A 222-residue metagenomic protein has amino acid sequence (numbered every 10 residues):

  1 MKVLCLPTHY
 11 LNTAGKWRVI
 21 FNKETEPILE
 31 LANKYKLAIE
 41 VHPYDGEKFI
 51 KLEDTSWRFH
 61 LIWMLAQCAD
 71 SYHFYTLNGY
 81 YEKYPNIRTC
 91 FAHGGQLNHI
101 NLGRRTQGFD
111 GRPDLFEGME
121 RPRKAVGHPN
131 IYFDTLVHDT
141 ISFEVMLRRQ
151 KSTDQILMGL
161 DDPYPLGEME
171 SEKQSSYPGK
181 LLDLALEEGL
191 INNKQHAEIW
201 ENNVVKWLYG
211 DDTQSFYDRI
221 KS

Functional and structural regions predicted by a protein language model:
M1-L157: Catalytic pocket-lining loop regions of alpha/beta-barrel enzymes, especially the amidohydrolase/enolase/GH5 lineages
K2, V145, Q150-L157, P163-S222: Mid-to-C-terminal alpha-helical segments outside catalytic/metal-binding sites
H9-N12, D162-L166: Short regulatory "switch" loops immediately downstream of catalytic or recognition motifs within protein catalytic
